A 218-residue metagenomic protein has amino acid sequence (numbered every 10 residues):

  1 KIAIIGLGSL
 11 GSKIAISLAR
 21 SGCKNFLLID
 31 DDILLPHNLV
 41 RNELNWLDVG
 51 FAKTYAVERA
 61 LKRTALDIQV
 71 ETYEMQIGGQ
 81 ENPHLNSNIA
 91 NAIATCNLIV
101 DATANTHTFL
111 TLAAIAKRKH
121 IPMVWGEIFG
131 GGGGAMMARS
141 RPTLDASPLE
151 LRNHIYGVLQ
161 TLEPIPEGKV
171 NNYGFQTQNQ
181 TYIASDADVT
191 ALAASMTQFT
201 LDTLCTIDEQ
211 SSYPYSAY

Functional and structural regions predicted by a protein language model:
K1-I33: Glycine-rich adenosine-cofactor-binding loop
I5, S21, I29-D31, Y73-M75 (+2 more regions): Generic beta-strand/beta-sheet core signal
G8, N38-L44, Q178-S185: Glycine- and acidic
A15-S17, V40-R41, T111-A114: Short amphipathic alpha-helical segments
D31-Q69: Glycine-rich phosphate-binding loop and adjoining beta1-alpha1-beta2 segment of Rossmann-like nucleotide-binding folds
P36, G79-N82, G133: Generic structural signal for helix capping and beta-alpha/helix-loop junctions
E58, R63-C96, T103-N105: A structured beta-alpha segment of the ubiquitous adenosine-cofactor-binding alpha/beta core
A90-L98, A102-Y218: Glycine-rich phosphate/adenylate-binding loop
